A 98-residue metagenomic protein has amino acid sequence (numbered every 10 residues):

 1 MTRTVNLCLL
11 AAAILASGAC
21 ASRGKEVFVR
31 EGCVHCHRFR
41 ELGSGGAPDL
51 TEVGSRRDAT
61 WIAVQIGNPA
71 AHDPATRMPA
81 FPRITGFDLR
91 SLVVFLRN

Functional and structural regions predicted by a protein language model:
M1-C8: Bacterial N-terminal signal peptides that target proteins for export
C8-A16: Bacterial N-terminal signal peptides
I14-L15, G24-V27, V53, A80-R83: Short N-terminal micro-motifs specific to bacterial/archaeal maturation and metal-cluster initiation sites
C20-F39: Sequence/structural segment immediately N-terminal to covalent heme-attachment motifs in c-type and related
R40, S44-N98: Extracytoplasmic electron-transfer domains, predominantly the class I c-type cytochrome c fold
